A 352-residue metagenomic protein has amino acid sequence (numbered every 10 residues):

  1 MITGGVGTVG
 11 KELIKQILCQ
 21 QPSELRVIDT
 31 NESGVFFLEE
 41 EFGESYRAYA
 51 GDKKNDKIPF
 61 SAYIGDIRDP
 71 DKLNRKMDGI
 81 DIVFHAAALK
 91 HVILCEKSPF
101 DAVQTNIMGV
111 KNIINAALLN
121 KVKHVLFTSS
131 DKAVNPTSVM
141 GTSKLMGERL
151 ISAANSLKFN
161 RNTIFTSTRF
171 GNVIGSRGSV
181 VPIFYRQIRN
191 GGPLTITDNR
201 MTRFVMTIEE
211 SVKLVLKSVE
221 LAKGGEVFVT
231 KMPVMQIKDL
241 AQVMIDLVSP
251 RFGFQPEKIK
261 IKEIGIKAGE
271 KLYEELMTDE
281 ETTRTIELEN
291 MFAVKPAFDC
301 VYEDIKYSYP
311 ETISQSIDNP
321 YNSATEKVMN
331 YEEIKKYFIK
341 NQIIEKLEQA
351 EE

Functional and structural regions predicted by a protein language model:
M1, I113, L119, A153-E352: Strand-loop microenvironment adjacent to phosphate/nucleotide-handling motifs in alpha/beta enzyme folds
M1-G79: N-terminal Rossmann/SDR dinucleotide-binding element
T3, I28, V83-A87, V125-S130 (+1 more regions): SDR active-site strand-loop-helix element
P22-S23, N120-H124, N162-T163: A short helix->loop->beta-strand "cap" motif at the edges of active sites that frequently abuts
F37, K72, K111-A116, V205: Conserved mid-core alpha-helix of short-chain dehydrogenase/reductase
P59, Y63-I64, Q104, D198 (+1 more regions): Conserved residues in the N-terminal Rossmann fold of short-chain dehydrogenase/reductase
A62, A102, F165-T168: Hydrophobic/aromatic anchor residues within beta-strands of the central parallel beta-sheet of Rossmann-like
H85, L89-I93, K97-R149, A153: Conserved Rossmann-fold NAD(P)-dependent oxidoreductase catalytic core, especially the SDR/UDP-sugar
